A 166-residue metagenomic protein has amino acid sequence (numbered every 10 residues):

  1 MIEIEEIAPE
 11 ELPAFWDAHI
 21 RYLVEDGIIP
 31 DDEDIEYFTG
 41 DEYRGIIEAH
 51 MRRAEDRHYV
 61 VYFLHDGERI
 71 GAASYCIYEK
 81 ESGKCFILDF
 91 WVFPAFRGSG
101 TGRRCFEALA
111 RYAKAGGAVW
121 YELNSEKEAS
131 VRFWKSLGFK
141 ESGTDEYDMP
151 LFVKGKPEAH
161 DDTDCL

Functional and structural regions predicted by a protein language model:
I2-E3: Extreme N-terminal starter segment of soluble prokaryotic enzymes
E6-G83, L88, F93, Y112 (+1 more regions): Acetyl-CoA-dependent GNAT
Y78-K80, A95, E128, P157: Short coil/turn motifs at secondary-structure junctions
F86, G117-V119, G138: Short loop/turn motifs at secondary-structure junctions
V92, G98-R111, S136: Conserved acetyl-CoA-binding loop-helix of GNAT-fold acetyltransferases
R103, E126-T144, D148-P150: Conserved active-site alpha-helix within GNAT-family acetyltransferase domains
A113-E126: Conserved GNAT acetyl-CoA-binding A-motif
K140-L166: Terminal substrate-recognition subdomain of acyl/acetyltransferases
